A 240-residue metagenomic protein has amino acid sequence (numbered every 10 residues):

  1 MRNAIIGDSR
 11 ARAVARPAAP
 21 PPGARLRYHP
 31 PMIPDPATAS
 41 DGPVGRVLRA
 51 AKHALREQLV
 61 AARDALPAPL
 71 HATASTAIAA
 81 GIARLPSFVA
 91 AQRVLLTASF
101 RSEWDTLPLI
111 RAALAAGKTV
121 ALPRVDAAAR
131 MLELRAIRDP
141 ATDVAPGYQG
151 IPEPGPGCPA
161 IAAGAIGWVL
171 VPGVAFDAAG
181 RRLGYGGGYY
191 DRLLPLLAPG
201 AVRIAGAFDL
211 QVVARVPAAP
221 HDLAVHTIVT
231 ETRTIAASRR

Functional and structural regions predicted by a protein language model:
M1-S9: Polybasic, low-complexity intrinsically disordered segments
N3-A4, A19, P146: Compositionally biased, low-complexity repeat tracts
D8-V14, R93, L194-P195, V213: Short linear sequence elements within intrinsically disordered, low-complexity coil regions
R10-A24: Compositionally biased, low-complexity flexible segments
P20, A80, D126, R181-R182: Alpha-helical protein-protein interaction elements
A24-H29, I33-G45, A128-R240: Conserved phosphate- and dinucleotide-binding cores of soluble alpha/beta proteins, encompassing both enzyme active
R25-A165: N-terminal active-site beta-alpha-beta segment that forms phosphate/nucleotide-binding and substrate-recognition loops
